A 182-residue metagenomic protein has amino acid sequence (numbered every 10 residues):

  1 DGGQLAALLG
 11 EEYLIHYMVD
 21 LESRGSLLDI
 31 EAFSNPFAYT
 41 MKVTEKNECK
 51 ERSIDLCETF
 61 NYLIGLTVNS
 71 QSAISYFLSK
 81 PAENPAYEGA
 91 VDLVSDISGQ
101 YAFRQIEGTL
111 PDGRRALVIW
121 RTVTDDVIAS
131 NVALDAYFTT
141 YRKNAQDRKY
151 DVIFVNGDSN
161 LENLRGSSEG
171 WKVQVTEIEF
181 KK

Functional and structural regions predicted by a protein language model:
D1-K182: Accessory, often C-terminal, charged low-complexity segments
